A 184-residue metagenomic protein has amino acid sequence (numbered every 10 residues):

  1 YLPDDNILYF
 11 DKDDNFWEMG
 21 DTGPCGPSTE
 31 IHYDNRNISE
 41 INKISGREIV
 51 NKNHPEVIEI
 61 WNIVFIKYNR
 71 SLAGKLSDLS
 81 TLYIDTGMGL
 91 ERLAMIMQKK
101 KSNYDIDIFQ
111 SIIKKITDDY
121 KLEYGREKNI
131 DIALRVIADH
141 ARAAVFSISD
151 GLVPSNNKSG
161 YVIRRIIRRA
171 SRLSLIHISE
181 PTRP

Functional and structural regions predicted by a protein language model:
Y1-R165, R169, S174: Structured aminoacyl-transfer and RNA-binding surfaces used for tRNA recognition/handling in the translation apparatus
S174-P184: Residue-level detector of conserved catalytic or cofactor/ligand-binding positions in enzyme active sites
